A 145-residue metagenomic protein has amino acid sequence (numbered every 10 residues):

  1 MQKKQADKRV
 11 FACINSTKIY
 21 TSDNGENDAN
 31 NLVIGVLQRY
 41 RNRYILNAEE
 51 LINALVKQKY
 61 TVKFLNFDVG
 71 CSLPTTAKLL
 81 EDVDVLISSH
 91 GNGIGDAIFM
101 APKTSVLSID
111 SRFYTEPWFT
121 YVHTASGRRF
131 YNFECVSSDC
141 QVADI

Functional and structural regions predicted by a protein language model:
M1-I145: The feature primarily captures lumenal catalytic ectodomains of type II secretory-pathway glycosyltransferases
